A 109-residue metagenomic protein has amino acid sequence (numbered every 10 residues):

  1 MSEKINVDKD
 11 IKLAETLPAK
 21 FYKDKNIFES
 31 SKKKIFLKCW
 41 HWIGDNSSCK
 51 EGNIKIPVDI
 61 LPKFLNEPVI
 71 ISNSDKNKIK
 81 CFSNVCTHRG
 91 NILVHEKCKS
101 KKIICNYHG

Functional and structural regions predicted by a protein language model:
M1-E96: N-terminal pre-ligand scaffold of iron-sulfur
K80, K102-I104: General beta-strand recognition
C86, C105-H108: Short cysteine clusters
E96-K102: Short cysteine/histidine-rich zinc-coordinating motifs and their immediately flanking basic loops
